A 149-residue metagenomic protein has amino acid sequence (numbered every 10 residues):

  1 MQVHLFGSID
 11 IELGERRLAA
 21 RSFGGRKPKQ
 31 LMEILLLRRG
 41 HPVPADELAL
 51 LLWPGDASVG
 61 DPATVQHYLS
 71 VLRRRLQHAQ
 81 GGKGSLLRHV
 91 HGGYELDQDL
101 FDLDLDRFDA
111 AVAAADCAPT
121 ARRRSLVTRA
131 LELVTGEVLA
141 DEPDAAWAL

Functional and structural regions predicted by a protein language model:
F6-K29: A structural micro-motif at secondary-structure boundaries
L18-R26, I34-G40, A57-P62, G81-L149: Intrinsically disordered, charged and Pro/Gly-enriched terminal/linker segments that flank large helical-solenoid
G40-L52: Short coil-to-helix segment of the ABC ATPase nucleotide-binding domain corresponding to the Q-loop/switch region
L48, L72, A130: Residue-level signal for inorganic ion chemistry
Y68: Residues within the DNA-recognition helix of helix-turn-helix
R73-Q80: C-terminal flanking helix
